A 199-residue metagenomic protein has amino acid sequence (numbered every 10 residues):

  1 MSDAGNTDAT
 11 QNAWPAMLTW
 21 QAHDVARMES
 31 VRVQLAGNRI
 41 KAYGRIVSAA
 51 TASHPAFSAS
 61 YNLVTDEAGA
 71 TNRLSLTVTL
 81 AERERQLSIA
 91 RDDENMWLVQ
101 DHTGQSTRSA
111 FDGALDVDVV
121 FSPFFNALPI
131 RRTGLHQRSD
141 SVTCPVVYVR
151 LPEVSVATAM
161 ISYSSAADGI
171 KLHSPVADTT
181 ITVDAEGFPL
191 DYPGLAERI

Functional and structural regions predicted by a protein language model:
S2-G37, Q86-D168: Solvent-exposed helix/loop surface patches that form functional interfaces
A26-S30, A56-S60, R83-R85, P175-D178: Short, surface-exposed coil-to-beta transition loops
S30-V33, A59-V64, I161-S162, T179-I181: Hydrophobic/aromatic beta-strand elements that line small-molecule binding cavities or substrate pockets in beta-rich
L35-G37, E67, L80-E82, S174-V176: A generic beta-sheet turn/junction motif
L35-R39, V64-A70, R91-E94, S165-G169 (+1 more regions): Short, solvent-exposed coil/turn segments at beta-strand boundaries
Y43-A49: Generic short beta-strand segments
T51-D101: Hydrophobic/aromatic-rich structural module bridging two neighboring secondary-structure elements via a short loop
K171-I199: C-terminal structured interaction module
